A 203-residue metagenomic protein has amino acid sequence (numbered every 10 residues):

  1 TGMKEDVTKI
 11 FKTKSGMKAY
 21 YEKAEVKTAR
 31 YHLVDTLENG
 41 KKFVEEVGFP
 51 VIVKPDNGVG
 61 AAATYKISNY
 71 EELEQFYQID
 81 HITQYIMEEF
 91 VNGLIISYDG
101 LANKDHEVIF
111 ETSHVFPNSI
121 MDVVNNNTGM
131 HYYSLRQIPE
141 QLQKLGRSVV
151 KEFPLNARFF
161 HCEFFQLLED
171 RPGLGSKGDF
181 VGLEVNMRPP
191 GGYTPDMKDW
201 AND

Functional and structural regions predicted by a protein language model:
T1: N-terminal glycine-rich "phosphate-gripper" loop used for MgATP/nucleotide binding and carboxylate activation
K4-K9, V115-F116: Short, acidic/turn-prone active-site loops that include or flank metal/cofactor- and phosphate-binding residues
E5, A61-A63, I96, T194-P195: Short, flexible micro-motifs
I10-G93, N103-D105, G129-K144, S148: Active-site nucleotide/adenylate-binding loops and adjacent lid/helix of ATP-dependent enzymes
N92-I96, G100-L155, F159, Q166 (+4 more regions): ATP-dependent carboxylate/phosphate-activation module, predominantly the ATP-grasp catalytic core and closely related
